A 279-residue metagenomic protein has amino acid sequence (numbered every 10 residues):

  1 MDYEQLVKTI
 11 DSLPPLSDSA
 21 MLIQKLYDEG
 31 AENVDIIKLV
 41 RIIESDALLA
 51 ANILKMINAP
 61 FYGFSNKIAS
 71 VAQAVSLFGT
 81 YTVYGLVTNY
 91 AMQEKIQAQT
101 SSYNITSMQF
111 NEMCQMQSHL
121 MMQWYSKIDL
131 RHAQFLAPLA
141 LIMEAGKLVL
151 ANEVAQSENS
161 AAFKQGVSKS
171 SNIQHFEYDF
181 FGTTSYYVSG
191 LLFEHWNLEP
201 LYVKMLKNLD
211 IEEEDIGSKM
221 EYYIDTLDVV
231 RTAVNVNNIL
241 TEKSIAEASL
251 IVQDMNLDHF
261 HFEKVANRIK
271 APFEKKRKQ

Functional and structural regions predicted by a protein language model:
M1-I142, V149-A155, F180, Y187-K204 (+2 more regions): Conserved alpha-helical "signature site" that marks functionally important helical segments or helix/loop junctions
M1-Q5, S244-Q279: Terminal helices and disordered tails flanking the catalytic cores of nucleotide-processing hydrolases
Q73, S160-V188, L257-H259: Divalent-cation-assisted or electrostatically stabilized phosphate/pyrophosphate-binding catalytic cores
F78-G79, C114, E144, S170-E177 (+2 more regions): Short, mixed-charge aromatic SLiMs
